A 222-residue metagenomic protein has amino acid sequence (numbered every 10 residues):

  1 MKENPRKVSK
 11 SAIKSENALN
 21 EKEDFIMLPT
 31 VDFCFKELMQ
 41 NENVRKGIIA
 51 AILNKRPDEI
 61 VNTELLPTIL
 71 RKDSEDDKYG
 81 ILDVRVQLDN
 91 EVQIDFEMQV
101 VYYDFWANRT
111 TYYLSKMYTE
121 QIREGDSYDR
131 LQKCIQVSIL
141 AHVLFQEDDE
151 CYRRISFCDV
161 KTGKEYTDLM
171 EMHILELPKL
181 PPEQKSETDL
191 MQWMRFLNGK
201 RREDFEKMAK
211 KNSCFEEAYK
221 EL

Functional and structural regions predicted by a protein language model:
M1-L222: Elongated, amphipathic alpha-helical interaction scaffolds
